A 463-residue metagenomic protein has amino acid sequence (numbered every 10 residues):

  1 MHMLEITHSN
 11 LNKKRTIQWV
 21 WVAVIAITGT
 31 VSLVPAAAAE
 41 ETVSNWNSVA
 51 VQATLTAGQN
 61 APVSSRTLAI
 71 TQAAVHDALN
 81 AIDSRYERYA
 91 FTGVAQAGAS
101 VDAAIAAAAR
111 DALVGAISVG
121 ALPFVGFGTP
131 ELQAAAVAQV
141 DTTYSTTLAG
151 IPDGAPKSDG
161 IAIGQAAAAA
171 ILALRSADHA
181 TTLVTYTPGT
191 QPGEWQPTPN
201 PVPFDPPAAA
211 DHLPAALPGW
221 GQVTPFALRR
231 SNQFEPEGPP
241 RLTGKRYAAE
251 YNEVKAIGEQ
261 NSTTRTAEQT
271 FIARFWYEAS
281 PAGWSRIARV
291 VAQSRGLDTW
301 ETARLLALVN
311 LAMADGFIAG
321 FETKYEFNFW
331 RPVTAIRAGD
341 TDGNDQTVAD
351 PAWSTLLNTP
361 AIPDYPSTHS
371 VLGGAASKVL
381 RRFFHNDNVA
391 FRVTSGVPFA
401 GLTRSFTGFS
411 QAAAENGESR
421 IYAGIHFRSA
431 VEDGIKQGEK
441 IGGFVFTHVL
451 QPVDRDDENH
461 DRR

Functional and structural regions predicted by a protein language model:
M1-T16: N-terminal secretory signal peptides that target proteins for export/translocation
L4-H8, A23, D457: Short linear motifs centered on Gly/Pro in flexible linkers and helix caps
N10-L11, L33, H460: Compositionally biased regions
T16-W19, D298: Intrinsically disordered low-complexity regions specifically enriched for long asparagine
W21-S32: Bacterial N-terminal signal peptides
L33-A39: Sec/Tat signal peptide C-region and signal peptidase I cleavage site
A39-R463: Acidic/polar surface patches and capping/hinge elements
